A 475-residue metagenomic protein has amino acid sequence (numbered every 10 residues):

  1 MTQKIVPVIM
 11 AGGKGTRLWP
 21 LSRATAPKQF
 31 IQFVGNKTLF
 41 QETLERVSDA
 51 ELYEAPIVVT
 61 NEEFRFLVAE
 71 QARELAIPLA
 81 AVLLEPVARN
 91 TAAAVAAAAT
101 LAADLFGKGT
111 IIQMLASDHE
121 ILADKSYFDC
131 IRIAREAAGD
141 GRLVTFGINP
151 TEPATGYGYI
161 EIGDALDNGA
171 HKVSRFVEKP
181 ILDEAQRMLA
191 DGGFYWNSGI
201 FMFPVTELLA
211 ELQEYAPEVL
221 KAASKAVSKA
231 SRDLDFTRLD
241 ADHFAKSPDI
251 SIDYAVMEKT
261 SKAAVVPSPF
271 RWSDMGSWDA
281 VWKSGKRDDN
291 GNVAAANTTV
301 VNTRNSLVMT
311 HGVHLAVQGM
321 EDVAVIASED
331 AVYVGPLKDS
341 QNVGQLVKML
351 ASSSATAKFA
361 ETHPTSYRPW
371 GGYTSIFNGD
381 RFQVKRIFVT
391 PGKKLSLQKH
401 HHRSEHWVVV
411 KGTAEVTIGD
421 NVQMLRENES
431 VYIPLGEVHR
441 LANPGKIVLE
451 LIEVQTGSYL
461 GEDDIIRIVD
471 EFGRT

Functional and structural regions predicted by a protein language model:
M1-I9, T16-P27, Q32-A116, E120-K125 (+2 more regions): Conserved N-terminal catalytic core of the sugar/cofactor nucleotidyltransferase
T2-I5, Y53-E54, I77-L79, G107-T110 (+9 more regions): Short coil/turn connectors at secondary-structure junctions
T2-K4, T206-V431, H439, N443-P444 (+3 more regions): Left-handed beta-helix
I9-A11, V59, Q113-A116, T145-N149 (+2 more regions): Short beta-strand segments
I112, G193, I200-F201, S273 (+2 more regions): A residue-level structural signature of the nucleotidyltransferase/glycosyltransferase Rossmann-like core
L122-K246, A264: Conserved core of the sugar-phosphate nucleotidyltransferase
L451: Noncatalytic nucleic-acid binding interfaces
